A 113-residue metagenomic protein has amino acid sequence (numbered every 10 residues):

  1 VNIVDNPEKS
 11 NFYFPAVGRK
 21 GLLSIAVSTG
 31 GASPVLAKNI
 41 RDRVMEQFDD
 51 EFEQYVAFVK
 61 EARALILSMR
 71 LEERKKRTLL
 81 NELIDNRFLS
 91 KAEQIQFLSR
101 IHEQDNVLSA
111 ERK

Functional and structural regions predicted by a protein language model:
V1-F14: ADP-ribose/adenylate-binding Rossmann-like module
N6, S28-G30: Beta-hairpin (beta-strand-turn-beta-strand) motif
A16-G18: Short beta-strand elements
K20-S28: Rossmann-fold dehydrogenase core element
G31-R112: An accessory alpha-helical subdomain
